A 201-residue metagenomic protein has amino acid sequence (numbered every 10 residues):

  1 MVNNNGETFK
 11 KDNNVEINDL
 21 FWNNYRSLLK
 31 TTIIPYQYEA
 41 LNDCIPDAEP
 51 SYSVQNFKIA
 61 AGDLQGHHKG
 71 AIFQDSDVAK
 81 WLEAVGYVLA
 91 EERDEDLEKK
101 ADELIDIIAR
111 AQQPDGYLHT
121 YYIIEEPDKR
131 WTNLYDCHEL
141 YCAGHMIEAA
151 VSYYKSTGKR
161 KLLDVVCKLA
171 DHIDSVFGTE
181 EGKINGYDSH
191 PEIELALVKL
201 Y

Functional and structural regions predicted by a protein language model:
M1-Y201: Glycan-recognition and catalytic cores of secretory/periplasmic carbohydrate-active enzymes
